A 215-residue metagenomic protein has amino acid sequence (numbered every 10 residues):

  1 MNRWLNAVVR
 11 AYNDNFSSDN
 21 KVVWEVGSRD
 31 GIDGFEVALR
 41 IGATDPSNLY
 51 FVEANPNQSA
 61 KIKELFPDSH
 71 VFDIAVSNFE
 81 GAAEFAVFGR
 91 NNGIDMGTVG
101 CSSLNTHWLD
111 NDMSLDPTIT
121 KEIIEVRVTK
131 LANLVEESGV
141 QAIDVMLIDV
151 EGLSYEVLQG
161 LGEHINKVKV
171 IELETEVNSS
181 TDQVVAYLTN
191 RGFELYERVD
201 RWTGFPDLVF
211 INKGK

Functional and structural regions predicted by a protein language model:
M1-K215: Phosphate/nucleotide-binding beta-alpha loop and adjacent structural elements of enzyme active sites
